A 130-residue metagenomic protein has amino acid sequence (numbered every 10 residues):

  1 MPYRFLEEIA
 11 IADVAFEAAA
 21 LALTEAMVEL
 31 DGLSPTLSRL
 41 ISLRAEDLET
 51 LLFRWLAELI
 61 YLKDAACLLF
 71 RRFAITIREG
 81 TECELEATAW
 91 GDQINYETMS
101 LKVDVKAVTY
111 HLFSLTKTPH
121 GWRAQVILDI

Functional and structural regions predicted by a protein language model:
M1-D13, E17-I130: N-terminal intrinsically disordered, cationic/polar leader segments that include organellar targeting peptides
